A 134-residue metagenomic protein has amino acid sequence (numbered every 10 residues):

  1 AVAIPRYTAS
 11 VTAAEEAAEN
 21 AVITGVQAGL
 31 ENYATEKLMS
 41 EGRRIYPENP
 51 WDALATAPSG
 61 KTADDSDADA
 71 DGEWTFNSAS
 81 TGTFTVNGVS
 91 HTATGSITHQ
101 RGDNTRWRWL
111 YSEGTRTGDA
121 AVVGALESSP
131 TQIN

Functional and structural regions predicted by a protein language model:
A1-A13: C-terminal juxtamembrane segment of a hydrophobic transmembrane alpha-helix
T12-R43: Membrane-proximal N-terminal amphipathic helix
L30, L38-M39, L54, L110 (+2 more regions): Generic detector of leucine side chains in alpha-helical contexts
T35-T105: Extracellular/periplasmic head regions of type IV pilus-like filament subunits
S90-N134: Short, surface-exposed interaction loops/tails
